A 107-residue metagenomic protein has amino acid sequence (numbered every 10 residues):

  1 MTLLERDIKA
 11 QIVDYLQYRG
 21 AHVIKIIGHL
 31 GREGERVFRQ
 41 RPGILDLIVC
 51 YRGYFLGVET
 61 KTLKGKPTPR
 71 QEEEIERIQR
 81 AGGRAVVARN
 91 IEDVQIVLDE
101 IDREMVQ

Functional and structural regions predicted by a protein language model:
M1-Q107: Catalytic phosphate/metal-binding cores of nucleic-acid and nucleotide-processing enzymes, i.e., regions that mediate
